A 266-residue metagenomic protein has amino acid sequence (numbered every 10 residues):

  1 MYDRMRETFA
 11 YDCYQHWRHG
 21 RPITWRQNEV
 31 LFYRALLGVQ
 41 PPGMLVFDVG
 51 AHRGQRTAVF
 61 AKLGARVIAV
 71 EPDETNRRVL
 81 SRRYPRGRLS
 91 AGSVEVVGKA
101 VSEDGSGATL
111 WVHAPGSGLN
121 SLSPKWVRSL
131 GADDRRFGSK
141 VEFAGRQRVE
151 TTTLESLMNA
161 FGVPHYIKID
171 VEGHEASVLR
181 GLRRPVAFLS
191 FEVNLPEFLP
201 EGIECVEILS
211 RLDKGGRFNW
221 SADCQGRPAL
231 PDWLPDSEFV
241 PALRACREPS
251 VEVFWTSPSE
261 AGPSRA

Functional and structural regions predicted by a protein language model:
M1-A266: Phosphate/nucleotide-binding beta-alpha loop and adjacent structural elements of enzyme active sites
